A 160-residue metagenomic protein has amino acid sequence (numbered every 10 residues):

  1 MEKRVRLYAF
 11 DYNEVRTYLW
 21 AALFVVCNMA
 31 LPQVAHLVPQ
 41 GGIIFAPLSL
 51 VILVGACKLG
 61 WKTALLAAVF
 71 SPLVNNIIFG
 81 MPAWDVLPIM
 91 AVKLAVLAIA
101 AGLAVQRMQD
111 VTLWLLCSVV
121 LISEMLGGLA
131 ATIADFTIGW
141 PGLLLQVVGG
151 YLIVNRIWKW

Functional and structural regions predicted by a protein language model:
E2-K58, K62-T63: Hydrophobic transmembrane alpha-helices
R4-A9, R16, W20, Q33 (+6 more regions): Generic, low-specificity signal for short hydrophobic/alpha-helical stretches with a mild N-terminal bias, encompassing
Y12-N13, A56, F70, D85-M90: Short, structured secondary-structure boundary patches
N13, N28, N75-N76, N155: Detector for Asparagine
V25, A68, P72-N76, L94: Helical-face signature of the major facilitator-like transporter fold
M29-Q33, L53-V54, L73-I77, I99-L103 (+1 more regions): Alpha-helical transmembrane segments of multipass membrane proteins
L37-G42, L65, G80-V96, L103-W160: Membrane-embedded alpha-helical hairpins and interfacial helices in multi-pass inner-membrane proteins
